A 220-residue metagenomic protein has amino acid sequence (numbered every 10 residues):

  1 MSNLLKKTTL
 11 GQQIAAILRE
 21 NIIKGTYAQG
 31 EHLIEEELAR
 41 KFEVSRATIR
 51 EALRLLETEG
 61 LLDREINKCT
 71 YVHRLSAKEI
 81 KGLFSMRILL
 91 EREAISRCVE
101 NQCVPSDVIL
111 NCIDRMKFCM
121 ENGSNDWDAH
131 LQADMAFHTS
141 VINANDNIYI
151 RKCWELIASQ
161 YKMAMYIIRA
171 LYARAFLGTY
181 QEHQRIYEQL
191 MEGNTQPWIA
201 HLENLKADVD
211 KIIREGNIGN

Functional and structural regions predicted by a protein language model:
M1-E100, R214-N220: Short linear motifs at protein or domain termini
T9, D107, F176-L177: Short helix-capping and inter-helix turn/linker motifs at the boundaries of alpha-helical repeat units
L62-D63, C112, E155-S159: Mobile beta-alpha loop/short-helix "lid" or hinge segments that flank ligand
M86-N101, M135-A173, D208-I212: Hydrophobic, amphipathic alpha-helical faces that serve as interaction scaffolds
D107-D126: Amphipathic alpha-helical segments enriched in hydrophobic/aromatic residues interleaved with Lys/Arg
D114, F118, Y166-N220: C-terminal all-alpha effector/ligand-binding and dimerization domain of prokaryotic HTH-type transcriptional repressors
